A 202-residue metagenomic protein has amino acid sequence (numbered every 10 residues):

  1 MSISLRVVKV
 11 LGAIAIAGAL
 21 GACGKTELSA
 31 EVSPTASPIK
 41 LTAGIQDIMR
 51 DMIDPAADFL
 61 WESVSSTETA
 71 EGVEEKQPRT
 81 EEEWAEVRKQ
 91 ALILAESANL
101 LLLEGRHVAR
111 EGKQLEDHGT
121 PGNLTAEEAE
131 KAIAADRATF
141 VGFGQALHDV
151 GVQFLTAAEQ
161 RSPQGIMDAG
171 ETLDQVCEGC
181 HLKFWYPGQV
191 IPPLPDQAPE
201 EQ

Functional and structural regions predicted by a protein language model:
M1, L94-S97: Charged/polar interaction segments and conserved charged motifs
M1-G12: Bacterial N-terminal signal peptides that target proteins for export
I14-A17: Short, linear, compositionally biased motifs with a strong N-terminal bias
A19-A22: C-terminal motif of bacterial Sec signal peptides marking the signal peptidase cleavage site
T26-R88, L92, N99-Q202: Sequence context surrounding c-type heme c attachment/ligation sites in exported
